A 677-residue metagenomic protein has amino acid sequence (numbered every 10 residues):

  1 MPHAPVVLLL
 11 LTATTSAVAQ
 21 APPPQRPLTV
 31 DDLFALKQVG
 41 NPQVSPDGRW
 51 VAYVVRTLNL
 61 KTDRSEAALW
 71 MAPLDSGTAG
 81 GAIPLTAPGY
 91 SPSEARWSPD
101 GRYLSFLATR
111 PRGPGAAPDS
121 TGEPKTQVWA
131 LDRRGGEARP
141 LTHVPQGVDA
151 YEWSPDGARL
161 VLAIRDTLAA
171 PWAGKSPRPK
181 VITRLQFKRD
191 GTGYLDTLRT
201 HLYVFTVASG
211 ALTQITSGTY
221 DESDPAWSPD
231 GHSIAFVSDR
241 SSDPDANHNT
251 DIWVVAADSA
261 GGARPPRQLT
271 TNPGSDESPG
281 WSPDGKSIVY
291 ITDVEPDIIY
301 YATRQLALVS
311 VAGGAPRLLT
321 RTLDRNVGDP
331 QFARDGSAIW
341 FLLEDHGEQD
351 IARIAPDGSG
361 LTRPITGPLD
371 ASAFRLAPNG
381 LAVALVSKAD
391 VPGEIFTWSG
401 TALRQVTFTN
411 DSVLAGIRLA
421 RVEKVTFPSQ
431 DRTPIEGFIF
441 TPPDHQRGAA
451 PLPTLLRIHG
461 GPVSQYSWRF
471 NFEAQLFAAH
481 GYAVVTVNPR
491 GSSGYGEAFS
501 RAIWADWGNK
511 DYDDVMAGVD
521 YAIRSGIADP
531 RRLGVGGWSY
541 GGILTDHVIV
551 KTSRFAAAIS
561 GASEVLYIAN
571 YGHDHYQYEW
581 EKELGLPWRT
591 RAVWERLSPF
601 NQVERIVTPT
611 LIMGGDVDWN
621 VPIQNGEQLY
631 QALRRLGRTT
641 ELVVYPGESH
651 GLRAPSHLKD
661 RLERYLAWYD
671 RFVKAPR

Functional and structural regions predicted by a protein language model:
P22-D63, A67, M71: Mature N-terminal segment immediately following signal peptide/propeptide cleavage in secreted/periplasmic
Q43, V161-A163, A169-A170, P179-I182 (+8 more regions): Non-catalytic accessory segments flanking enzyme active sites
P46-D47, P99-D100, P155-D156, P229-D230 (+3 more regions): Residue-level detector of Asp-centered blade-edge/turn motifs that repeat once per structural unit in beta-propeller
G48-V51, G101-S105, G157-L160, I234-A235 (+3 more regions): Hydrophobic beta-strand positions that form the internal "hydrophobic ladder" of WD40/Gbeta-like beta-propeller blades
V55-A68, L85-S93, S105-W129, E137 (+12 more regions): A flexible loop/linker signature enriched in serine peptidases of the S9 family
L74-G77, D132-G136, T206-G210, A256-G261 (+3 more regions): Short loop/turn segments that connect beta-strands within beta-propeller blades
S241-S242, E295-P296, T401, T409-R531 (+2 more regions): Cap/lid segment of the alpha/beta-hydrolase catalytic domain
A479, T486-R677: Active-site-proximal cap/loop segments of hydrolase catalytic domains
